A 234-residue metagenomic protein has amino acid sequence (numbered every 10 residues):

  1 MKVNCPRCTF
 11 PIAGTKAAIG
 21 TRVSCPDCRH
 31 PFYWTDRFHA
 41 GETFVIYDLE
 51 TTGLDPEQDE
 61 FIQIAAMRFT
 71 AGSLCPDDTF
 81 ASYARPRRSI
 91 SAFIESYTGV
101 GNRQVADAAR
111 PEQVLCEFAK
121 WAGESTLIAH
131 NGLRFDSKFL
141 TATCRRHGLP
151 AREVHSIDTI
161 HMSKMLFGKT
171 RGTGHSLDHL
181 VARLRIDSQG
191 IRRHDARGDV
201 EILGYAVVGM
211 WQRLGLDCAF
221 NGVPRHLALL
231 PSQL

Functional and structural regions predicted by a protein language model:
M1-F44: N-terminal accessory regions of nucleic-acid-interacting proteins
P31-V154, G174-G190, H194: Conserved non-catalytic scaffold segment of RNase H-like nuclease domains
H155-D158, N221-V223: Beta-strand segments within the central parallel beta-sheet cores of soluble alpha/beta enzyme folds
I157-G174: Short alpha-helix plus adjacent loop in nuclease-associated cores
H161-K164, D178-A182, Y205-V208: Generic alpha-helical structural context detector
R183, G204-L234: Acidic two-metal-ion nuclease catalytic site recognized across multiple nuclease folds, prominently DnaQ/RNase D-T
G198: Acidic donor-binding loop at a coil-to-helix junction in glycosyltransferase catalytic cores that engages
